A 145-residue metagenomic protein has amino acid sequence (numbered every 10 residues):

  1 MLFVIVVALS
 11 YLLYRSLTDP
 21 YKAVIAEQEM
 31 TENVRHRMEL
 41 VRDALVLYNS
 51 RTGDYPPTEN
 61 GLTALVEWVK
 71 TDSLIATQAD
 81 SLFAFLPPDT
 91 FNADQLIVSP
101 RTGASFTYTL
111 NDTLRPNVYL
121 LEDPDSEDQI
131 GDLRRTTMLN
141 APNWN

Functional and structural regions predicted by a protein language model:
M1-T18: Hydrophobic membrane-insertion alpha-helices, especially the h-region of bacterial N-terminal signal peptides
R15, M30-E32, A93-V98: Short linear motifs at secondary-structure transitions and domain/linker junctions
R15-K22, M38-V41: Short amphipathic alpha-helical segments, especially helix-boundary/capping motifs
D19-V34: Aliphatic-rich helix starts adjacent to a transmembrane/signal segment
T31-T52: N-terminal alpha-helical signal peptides/signal-anchor transmembrane segments
L47-N145: Low-complexity, acidic interaction segments enriched in glycine
